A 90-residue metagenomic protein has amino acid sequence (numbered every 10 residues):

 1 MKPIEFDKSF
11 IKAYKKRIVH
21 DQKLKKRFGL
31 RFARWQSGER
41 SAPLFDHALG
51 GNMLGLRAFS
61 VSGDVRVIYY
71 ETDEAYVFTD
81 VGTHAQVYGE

Functional and structural regions predicted by a protein language model:
M1-P3, K12-K25, F59-E90: Enriched for short, Lys/Arg-rich terminal
K2, R31, F45, G55 (+1 more regions): A generic structural signal for short beta-strands and their flanking turns/coil linkers
K2-E5, S9, G51: Basic nucleic-acid-binding interfaces
E5-K8, E39-A42, E74: Intrinsically disordered, low-complexity segments enriched in glycine/proline and serine/threonine
K25-R34: PIN-domain endoribonuclease scaffold, especially VapC-family toxins
R34-F59: A short, surface-exposed loop/turn module that caps and links secondary-structure elements
